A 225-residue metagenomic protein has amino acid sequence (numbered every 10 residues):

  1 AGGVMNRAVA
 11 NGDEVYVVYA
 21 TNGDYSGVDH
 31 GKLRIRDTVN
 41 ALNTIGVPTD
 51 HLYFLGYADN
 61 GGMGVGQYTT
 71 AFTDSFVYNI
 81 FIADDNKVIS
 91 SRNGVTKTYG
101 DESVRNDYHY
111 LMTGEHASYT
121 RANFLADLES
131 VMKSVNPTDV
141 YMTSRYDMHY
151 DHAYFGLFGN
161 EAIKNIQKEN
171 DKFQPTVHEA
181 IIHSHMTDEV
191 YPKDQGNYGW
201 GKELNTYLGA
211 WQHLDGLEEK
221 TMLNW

Functional and structural regions predicted by a protein language model:
A1, T21, T38, L52 (+2 more regions): Divalent metal-coordination and catalytic microenvironments
A1-D29: ATP-dependent adenylation/pyrophosphate-handling site
N11, D29-D37, G62-Y68, F72-D74 (+1 more regions): Metal-dependent de-N-acetylase/amidase catalytic core
V15-Y19, H51-F54, D139-M142, H178-E179: Structural recognition of the beta-strand scaffold that forms the well-ordered cores of secreted hydrolase catalytic
Y19-G23, L55-D59, I182: Short loop/turn segments at strand-loop or loop-helix junctions that form parts of catalytic or ligand-binding pockets
L42-V47, E169-K172: Short, conserved catalytic or adaptor-binding loops enriched in Gly and charged residues
I45-M63: A conserved beta-strand->alpha-helix junction
